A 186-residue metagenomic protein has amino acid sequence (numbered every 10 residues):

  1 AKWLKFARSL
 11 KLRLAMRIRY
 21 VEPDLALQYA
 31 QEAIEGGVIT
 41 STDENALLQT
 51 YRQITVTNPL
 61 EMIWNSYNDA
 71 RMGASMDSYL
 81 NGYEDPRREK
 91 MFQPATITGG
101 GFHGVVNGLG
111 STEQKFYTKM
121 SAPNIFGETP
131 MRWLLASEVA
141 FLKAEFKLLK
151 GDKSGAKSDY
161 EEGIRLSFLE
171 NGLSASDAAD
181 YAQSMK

Functional and structural regions predicted by a protein language model:
A1-T42: Internal, well-ordered domain-core segments that constitute the primary functional module of diverse proteins
L25-K143, L148-K186: Hydrophobic-face positions in mid-chain alpha helices that act as interaction patches
